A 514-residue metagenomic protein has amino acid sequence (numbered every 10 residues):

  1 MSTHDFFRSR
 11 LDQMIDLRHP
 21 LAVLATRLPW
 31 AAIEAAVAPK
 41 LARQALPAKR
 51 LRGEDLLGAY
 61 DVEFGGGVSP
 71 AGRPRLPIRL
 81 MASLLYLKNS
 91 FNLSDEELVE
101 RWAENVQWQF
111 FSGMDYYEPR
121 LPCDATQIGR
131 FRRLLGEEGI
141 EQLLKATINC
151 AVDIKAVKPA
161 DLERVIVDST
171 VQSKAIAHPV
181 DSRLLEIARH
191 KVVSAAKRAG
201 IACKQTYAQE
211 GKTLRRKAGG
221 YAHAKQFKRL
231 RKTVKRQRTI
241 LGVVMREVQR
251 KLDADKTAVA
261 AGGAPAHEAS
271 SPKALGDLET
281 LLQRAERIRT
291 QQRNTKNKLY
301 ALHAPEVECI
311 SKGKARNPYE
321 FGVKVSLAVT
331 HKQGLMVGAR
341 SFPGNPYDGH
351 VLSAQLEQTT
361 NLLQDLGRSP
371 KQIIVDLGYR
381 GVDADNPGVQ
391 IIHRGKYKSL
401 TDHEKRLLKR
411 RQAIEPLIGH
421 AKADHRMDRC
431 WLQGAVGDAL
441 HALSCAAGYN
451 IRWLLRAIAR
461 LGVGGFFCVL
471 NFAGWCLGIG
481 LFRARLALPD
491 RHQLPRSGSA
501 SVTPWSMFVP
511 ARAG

Functional and structural regions predicted by a protein language model:
M1-L51, L454-G514: Charged, often Cys/His-bearing segments associated with DNA-binding zinc-finger transcription factors
Q13, P29, G72-L80, R120-C123 (+9 more regions): Secondary-structure capping and boundary motifs in well-ordered enzyme cores
H19, L84, L98-W102, P122-I128 (+7 more regions): Short, conserved catalytic/metal-binding motifs centered on acidic residues
A35-S83, N89-P159: Basic, low-complexity intrinsically disordered segments
D115-E306: Active-site- or DNA-interface-adjacent structural scaffold in DNA-acting proteins
N294-S326: Active-site cores of enzymes that catalyze phosphoryl transfer or operate on phosphate-rich substrates
K314-L362: Electropositive, glycine- and tryptophan-enriched low-complexity nucleic-acid-binding patches
Q364-L440: Helix-centered, glycine/charged polyanion-binding patches within enzymatic domains that contact phosphate-containing
